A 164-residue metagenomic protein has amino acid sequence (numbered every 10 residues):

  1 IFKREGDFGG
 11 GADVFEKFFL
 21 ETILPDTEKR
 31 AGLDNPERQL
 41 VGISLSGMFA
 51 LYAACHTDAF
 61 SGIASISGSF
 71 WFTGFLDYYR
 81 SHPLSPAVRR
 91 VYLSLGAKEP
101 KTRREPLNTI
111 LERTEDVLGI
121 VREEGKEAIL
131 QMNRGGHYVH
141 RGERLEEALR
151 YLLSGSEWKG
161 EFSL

Functional and structural regions predicted by a protein language model:
I1-L164: Non-catalytic cap/lid and distal C-terminal segments of serine-dependent acyl enzymes
